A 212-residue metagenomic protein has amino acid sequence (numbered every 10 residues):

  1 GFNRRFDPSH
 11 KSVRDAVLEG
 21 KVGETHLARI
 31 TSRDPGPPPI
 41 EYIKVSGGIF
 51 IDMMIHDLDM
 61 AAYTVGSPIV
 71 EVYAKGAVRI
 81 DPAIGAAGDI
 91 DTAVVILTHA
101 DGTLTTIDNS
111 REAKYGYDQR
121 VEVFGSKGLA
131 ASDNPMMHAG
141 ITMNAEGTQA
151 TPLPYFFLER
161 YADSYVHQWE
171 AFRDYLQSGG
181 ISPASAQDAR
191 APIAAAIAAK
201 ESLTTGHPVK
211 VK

Functional and structural regions predicted by a protein language model:
R4-A86, G206: Predominantly a Rossmann-like dinucleotide-binding segment in NAD(P)-dependent oxidoreductases
S9-H10, D57-L58, Y165-E170, A196: A general structural signal for well-ordered alpha-helical segments in protein cores
S12-D15, M60, V94, A171 (+2 more regions): Alpha-helical elements of Rossmann-like donor-binding domains used by nucleotide-donor carbohydrate transfer enzymes
M53-H56, H167, Q187, A191: A generic structural signal for residues located within well-ordered alpha-helices of large catalytic or ligand-binding
D59-A139, V166-G180, V211: Contiguous beta-strand/loop segments that form the cofactor/metal-binding neighborhood of enzyme cores
A100, A171-K212: C-terminal helix-rich "cap/oligomerization" subdomain common to oxidoreductases
A150-Y161: C-terminal "lid/loop" region of Rossmann-like NAD(P)-dependent oxidoreductases
